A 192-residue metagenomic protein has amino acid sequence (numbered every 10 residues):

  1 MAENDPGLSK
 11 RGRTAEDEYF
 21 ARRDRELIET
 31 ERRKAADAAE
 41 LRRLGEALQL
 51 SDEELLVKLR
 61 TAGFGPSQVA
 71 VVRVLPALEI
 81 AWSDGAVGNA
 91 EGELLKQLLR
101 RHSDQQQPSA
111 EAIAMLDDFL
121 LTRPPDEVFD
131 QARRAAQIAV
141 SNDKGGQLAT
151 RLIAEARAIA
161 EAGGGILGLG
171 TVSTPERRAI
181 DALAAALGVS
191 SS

Functional and structural regions predicted by a protein language model:
A2-I80, A86-S192: Small-residue-enriched hydrophobic alpha-helices in membranes
